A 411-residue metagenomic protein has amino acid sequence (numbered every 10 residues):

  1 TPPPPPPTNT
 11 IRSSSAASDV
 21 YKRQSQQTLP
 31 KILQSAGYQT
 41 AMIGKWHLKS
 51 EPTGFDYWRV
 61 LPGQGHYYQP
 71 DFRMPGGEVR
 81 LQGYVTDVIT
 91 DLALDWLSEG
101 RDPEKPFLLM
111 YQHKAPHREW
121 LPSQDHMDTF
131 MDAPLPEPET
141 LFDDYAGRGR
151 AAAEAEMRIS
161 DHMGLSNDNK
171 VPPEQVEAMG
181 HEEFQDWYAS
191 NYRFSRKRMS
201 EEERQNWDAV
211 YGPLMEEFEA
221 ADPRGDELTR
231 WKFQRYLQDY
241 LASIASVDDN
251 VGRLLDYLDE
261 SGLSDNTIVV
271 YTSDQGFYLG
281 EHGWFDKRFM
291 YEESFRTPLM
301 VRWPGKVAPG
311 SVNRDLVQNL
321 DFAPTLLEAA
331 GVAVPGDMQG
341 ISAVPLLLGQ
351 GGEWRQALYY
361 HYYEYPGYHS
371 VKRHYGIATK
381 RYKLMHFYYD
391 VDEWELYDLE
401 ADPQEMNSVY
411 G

Functional and structural regions predicted by a protein language model:
T1-Y21: Single conserved hydrophobic/aromatic residue that forms the stacking wall/gate of nucleotide- or nucleobase-binding
S14-Y388, D392-W394, P403-G411: Formylglycine-dependent sulfatase
